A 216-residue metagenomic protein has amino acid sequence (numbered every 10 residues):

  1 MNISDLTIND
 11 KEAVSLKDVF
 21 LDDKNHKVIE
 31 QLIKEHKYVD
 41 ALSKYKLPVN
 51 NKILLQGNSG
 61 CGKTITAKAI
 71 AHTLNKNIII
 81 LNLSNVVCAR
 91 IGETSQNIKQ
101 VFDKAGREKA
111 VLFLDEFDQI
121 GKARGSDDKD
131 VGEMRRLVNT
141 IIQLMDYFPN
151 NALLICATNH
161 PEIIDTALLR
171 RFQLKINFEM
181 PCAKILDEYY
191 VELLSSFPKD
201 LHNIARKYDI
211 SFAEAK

Functional and structural regions predicted by a protein language model:
I8-N51: Pre-Walker A (pre-P-loop) alpha-helix and adjacent loop at the N terminus of AAA/AAA+ ATPase modules, a conserved
V49-L81, Q100-R107: Walker A/P-loop
I80-A89: A short hydrophobic beta-strand->loop->alpha-helix junction that borders the nucleotide-binding pocket of P-loop NTPases
L81, L112-D115, I155: Hydrophobic positions in the central parallel beta-sheet of the AAA+
G92-E116, R135-Y147: Conserved alpha-helical scaffold flanking the Walker A/P-loop in AAA+ ATPase domains
D118-C156, E162, T166-E179: Conserved catalytic/switch belt of AAA+ P-loop NTPases
Q173-V191: Conserved AAA+ ATPase "SRH/arginine-finger" region at the nucleotide-binding site
F197-K216: Conserved AAA+ ATPase small/helical "lid" subdomain
